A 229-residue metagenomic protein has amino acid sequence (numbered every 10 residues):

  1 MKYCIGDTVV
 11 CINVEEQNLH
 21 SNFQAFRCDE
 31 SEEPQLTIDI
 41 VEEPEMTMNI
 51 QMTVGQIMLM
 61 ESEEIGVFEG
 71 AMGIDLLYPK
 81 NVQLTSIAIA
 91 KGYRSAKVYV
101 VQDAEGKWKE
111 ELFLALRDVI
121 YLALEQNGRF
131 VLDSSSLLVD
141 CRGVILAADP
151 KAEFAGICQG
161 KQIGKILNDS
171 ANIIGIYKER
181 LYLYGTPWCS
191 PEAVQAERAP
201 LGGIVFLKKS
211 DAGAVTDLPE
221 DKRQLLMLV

Functional and structural regions predicted by a protein language model:
M1-I145, Q162-K165, N172-V229: A noncatalytic interaction/capping subdomain that flanks phosphate/NTP-handling catalytic cores
A148: Active-site neighborhood of thiol-dependent amide/isopeptide-bond enzymes
K151-A155: Conserved glycine(s) of the Walker
G156-G160: Low-complexity basic/metal-binding stretches
